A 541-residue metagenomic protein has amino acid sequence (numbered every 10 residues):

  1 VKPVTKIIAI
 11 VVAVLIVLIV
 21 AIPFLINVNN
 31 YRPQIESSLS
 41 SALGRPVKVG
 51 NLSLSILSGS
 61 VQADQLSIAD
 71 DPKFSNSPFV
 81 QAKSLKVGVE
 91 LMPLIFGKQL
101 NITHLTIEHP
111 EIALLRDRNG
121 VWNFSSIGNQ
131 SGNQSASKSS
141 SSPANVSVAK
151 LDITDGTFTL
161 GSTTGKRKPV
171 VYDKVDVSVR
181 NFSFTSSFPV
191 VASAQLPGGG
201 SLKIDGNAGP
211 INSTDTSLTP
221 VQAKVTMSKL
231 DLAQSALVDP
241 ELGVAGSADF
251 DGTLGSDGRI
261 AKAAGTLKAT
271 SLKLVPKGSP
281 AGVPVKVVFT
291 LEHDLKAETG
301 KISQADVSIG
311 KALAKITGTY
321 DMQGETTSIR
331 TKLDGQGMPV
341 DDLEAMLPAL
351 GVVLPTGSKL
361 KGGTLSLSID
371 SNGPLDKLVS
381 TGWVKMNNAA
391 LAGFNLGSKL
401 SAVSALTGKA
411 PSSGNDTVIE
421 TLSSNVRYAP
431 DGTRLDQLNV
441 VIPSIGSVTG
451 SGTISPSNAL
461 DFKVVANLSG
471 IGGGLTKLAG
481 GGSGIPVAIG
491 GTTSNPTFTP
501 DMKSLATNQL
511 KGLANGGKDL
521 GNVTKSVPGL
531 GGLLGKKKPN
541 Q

Functional and structural regions predicted by a protein language model:
V1-G44, G517-L520: N-terminal type II signal-anchor transmembrane helix that functions as the membrane-insertion/stop-transfer segment
F24, S55, G59-S84, N101-F124 (+6 more regions): Small-residue helix/turn framework positions
R45-V49, I419: A short, amphipathic edge element
S84-L91: N-terminal post-signal-peptidase region of extra-cytosolic proteins
I127-A144: Intrinsically disordered, low-complexity linkers and terminal tails enriched in Pro/Gly and often acidic or mixed-charge
Q130-S135, S413-N415, G480-G482, G532-Q541: Low-complexity, charge- and small-residue-enriched intrinsically disordered regions
M502-Q541: Gram-negative outer-membrane assembly/targeting C-terminal domains
